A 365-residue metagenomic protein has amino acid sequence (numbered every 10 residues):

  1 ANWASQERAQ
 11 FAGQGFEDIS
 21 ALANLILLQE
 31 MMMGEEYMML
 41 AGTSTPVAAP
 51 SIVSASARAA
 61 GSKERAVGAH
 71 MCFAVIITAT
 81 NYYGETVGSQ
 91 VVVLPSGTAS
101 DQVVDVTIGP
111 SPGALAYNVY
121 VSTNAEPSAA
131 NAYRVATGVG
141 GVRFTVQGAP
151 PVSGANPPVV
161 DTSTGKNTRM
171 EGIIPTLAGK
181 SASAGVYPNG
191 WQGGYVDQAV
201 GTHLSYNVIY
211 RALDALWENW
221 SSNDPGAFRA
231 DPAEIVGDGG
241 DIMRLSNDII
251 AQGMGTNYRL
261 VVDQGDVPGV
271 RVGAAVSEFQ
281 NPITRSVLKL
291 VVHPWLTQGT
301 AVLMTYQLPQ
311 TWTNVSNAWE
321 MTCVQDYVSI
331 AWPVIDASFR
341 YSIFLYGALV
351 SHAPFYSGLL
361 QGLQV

Functional and structural regions predicted by a protein language model:
A1-V365: Core alpha/beta structural scaffold of self-assembling particle/tube/pore-forming proteins
